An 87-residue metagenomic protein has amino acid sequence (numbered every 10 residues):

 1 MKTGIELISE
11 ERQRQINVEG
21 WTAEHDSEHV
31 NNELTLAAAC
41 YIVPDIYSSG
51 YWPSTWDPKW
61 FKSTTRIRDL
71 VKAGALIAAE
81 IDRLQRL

Functional and structural regions predicted by a protein language model:
M1-L87: Intrinsically disordered, low-complexity regulatory regions that flank transcription factor DNA-binding cores
